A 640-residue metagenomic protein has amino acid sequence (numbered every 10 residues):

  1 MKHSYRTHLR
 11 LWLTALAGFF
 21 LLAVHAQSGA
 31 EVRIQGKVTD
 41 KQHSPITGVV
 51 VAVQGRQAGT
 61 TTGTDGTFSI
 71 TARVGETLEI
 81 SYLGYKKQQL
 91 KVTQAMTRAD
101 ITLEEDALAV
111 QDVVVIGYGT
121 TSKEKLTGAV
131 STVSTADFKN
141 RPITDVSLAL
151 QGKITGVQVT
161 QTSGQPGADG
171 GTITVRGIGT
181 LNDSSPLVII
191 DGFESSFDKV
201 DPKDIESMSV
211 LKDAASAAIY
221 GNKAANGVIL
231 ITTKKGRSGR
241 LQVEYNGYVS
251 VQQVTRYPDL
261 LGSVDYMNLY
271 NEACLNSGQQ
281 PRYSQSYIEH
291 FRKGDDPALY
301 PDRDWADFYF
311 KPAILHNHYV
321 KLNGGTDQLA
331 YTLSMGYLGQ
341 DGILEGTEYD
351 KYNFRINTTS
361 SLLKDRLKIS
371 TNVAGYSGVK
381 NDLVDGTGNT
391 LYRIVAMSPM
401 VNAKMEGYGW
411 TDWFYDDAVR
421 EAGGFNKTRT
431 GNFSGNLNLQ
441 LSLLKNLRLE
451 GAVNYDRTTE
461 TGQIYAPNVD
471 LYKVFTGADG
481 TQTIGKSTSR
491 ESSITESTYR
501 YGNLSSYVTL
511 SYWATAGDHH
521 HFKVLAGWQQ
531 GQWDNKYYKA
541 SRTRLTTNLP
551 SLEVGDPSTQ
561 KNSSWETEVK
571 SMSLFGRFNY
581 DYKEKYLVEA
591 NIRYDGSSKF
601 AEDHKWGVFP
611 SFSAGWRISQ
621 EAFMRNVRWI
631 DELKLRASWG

Functional and structural regions predicted by a protein language model:
M1-R355, S361-L362, L367-S370, A374-Y376 (+1 more regions): Short, small/polar-rich motifs associated with maturation and membrane association, primarily at protein termini
P166, R237-P301, I343-Y349, N353-S434 (+3 more regions): Surface-exposed loop/interface segments of Gram-negative outer-membrane beta-barrel transport/assembly proteins
G177, T233, Y245, V320-G324 (+6 more regions): Residues on the lipid-exposed face of transmembrane beta-strands in outer-membrane beta-barrel proteins
G247, M335-D341, V588-S597, A637: Transmembrane beta-strand segments that form the barrel wall of outer-membrane beta-barrel proteins
N317-Y319, S505, S571-R577, K585-L587: Short glycine-rich loop/turn motifs
D327, Y331, G576-I592: Short, contiguous hydrophobic alpha-helices characteristic of membrane insertion segments
I343-G346, S598-D603: Solvent-exposed loop/turn segments connecting transmembrane beta-strands in outer-membrane beta-barrel proteins
E553-G555, D603, F609: Outer-membrane beta-barrel domain signature, especially the mid-to-C-terminal portions of large Gram-negative OMP
